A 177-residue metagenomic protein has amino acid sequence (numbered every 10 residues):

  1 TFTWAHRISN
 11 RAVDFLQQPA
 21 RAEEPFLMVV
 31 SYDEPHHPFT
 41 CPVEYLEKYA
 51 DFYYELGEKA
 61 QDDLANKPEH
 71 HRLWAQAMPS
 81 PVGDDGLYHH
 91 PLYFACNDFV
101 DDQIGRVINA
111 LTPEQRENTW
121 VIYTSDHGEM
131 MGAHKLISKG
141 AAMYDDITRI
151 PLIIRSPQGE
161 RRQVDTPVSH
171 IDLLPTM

Functional and structural regions predicted by a protein language model:
T1-I8, F15-H170: Active-site-proximal cap/lid insertion segments
L173: Catalytic core of tubulin tyrosine ligase-like
